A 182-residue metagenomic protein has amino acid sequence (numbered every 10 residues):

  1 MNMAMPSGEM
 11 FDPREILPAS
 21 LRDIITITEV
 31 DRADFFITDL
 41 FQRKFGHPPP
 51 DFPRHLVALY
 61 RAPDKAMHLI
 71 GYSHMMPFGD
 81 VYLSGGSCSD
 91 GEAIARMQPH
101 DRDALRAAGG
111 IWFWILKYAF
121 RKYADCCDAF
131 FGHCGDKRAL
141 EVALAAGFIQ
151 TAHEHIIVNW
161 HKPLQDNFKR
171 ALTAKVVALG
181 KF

Functional and structural regions predicted by a protein language model:
M1-L17, D125-F182: Terminal substrate-recognition subdomain of acyl/acetyltransferases
P6-F52, R170-F182: Short amphipathic alpha-helix that is part of the acyltransferase structural core
I24-T28, F41-Q42, L56, A108-G109 (+5 more regions): Generic hydrophobic, helix-prone segments enriched in Leu/Val/Ile
T26, D34-F41, Y60, K117-F120 (+2 more regions): Solvent-exposed, well-ordered amphipathic alpha-helical segments that flank/support binding or catalytic loops
E29-E92: A conserved beta-strand-loop-helix scaffold within acyl/acetyltransferase catalytic domains
P48-D51, R96-M97, L105-A107, A152-I157 (+1 more regions): Short, surface-exposed linear patches
H55-L59, A104-R106, I115-K117, H161-D166: Short C-terminal domain-edge/linker segments immediately following a structured domain
Y82-A152: Acyl-donor binding region in acyl/amide transferases
